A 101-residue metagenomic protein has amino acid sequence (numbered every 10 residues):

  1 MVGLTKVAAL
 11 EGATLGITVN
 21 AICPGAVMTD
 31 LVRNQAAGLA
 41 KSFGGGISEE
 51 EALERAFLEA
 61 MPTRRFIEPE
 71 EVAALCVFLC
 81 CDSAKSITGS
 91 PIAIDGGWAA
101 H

Functional and structural regions predicted by a protein language model:
M1-E11: Conserved catalytic helix of short-chain dehydrogenase/reductases
A13, T18, I87-G89: Short, small/polar-rich loop/turn modules that mediate ligand/substrate recognition or access, typified
T18-M28, C80, A93-D95: Conserved SDR Rossmann-fold cofactor-binding beta-strand/turn motif
P24-N34, G38, S42-F43: Short, flexible catalytic-loop segment of classical short-chain dehydrogenase/reductase
G45-E50, M61-V72: A conserved structural motif in NAD(P)-dependent oxidoreductases
R65, C76-V77, T88-H101: Short C-terminal tail/terminal secondary-structure segment of NAD(P)H-dependent dehydrogenase/reductase domains
V72-A73, L79: Non-catalytic, hydrophobic alpha-helical segments
